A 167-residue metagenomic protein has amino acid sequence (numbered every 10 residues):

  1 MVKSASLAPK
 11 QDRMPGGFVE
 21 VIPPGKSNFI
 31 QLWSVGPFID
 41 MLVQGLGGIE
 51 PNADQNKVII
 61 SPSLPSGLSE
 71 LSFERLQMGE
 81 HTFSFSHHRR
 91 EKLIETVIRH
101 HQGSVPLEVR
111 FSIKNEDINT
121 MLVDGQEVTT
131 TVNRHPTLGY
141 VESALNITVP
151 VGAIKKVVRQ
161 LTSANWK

Functional and structural regions predicted by a protein language model:
M1-K167: Non-catalytic C-terminal accessory modules of carbohydrate-active enzymes
